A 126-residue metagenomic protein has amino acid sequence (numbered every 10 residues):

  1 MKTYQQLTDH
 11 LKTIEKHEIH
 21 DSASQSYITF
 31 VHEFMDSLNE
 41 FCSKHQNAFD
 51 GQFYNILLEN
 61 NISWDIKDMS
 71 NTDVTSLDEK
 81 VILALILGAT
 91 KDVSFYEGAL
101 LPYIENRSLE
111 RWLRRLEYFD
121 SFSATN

Functional and structural regions predicted by a protein language model:
M1-Y54, R111: Short terminal alpha-helical segments
T3-L7, T72-D92: Short amphipathic alpha-helical heptad-repeat segments
Y27, T75-D78, L101, E105: Helix-start/N-cap signature of alpha-helical segments
F49-S63, S108-F119: Repeat-associated, polar segments at repeat-unit boundaries in modular proteins
E59-L77: N-terminal acidic leader/helix
A84-N126: Amphipathic alpha-helical binding modules
